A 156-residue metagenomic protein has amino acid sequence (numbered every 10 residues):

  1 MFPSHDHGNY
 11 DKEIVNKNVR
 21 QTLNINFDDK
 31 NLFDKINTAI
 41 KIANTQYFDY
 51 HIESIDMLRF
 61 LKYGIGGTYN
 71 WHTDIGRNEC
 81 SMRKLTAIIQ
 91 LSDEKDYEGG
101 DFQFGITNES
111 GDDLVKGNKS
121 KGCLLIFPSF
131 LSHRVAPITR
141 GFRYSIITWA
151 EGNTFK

Functional and structural regions predicted by a protein language model:
M1-I52, T68: Non-heme Fe(II)/2-oxoglutarate
F33-N37, K41-K156: Catalytic core of non-heme Fe(II) oxygenases with the double-stranded beta-helix
